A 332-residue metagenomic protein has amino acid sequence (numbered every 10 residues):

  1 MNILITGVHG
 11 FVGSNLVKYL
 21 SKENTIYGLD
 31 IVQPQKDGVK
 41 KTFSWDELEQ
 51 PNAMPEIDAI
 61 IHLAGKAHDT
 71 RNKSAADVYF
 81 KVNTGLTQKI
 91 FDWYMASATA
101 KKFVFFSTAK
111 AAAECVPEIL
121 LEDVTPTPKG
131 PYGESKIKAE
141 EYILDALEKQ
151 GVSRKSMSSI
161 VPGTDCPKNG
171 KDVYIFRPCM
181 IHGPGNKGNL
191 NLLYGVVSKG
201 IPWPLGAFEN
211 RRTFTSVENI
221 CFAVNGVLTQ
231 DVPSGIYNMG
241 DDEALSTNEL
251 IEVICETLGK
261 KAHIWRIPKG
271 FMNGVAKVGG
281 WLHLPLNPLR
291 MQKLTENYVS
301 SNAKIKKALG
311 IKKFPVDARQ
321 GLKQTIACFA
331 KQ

Functional and structural regions predicted by a protein language model:
I3-E23: N-terminal Rossmann NAD(P)H-binding glycine-rich loop of SDR-like oxidoreductase domains
W45-T84, K89, W93, A111: NAD(P)H-binding glycine-rich loop region in Rossmannoid oxidoreductase-like domains and their noncatalytic homologs
K89-P131, L147-M157: Conserved Rossmann-fold NAD(P)-dependent oxidoreductase catalytic core, especially the SDR/UDP-sugar
K129-S156, P162-Y174: Active-site Tyr-X1-5-Lys
P162, Q230-L286, L322-I326, A330: Mid/C-terminal beta-alpha module of Rossmann-like enzyme folds, strongest in SDR-family dehydrogenases/epimerases
N186-L192, G206-L228, S234-G235: Substrate-positioning beta->alpha
V217, E252, V275-K312: Conserved C-terminal active-site "lid" loop/helix of NAD(P)H-dependent oxidoreductases that clamps the redox cofactor
K304, K312-Q332: Amphipathic terminal alpha-helices
